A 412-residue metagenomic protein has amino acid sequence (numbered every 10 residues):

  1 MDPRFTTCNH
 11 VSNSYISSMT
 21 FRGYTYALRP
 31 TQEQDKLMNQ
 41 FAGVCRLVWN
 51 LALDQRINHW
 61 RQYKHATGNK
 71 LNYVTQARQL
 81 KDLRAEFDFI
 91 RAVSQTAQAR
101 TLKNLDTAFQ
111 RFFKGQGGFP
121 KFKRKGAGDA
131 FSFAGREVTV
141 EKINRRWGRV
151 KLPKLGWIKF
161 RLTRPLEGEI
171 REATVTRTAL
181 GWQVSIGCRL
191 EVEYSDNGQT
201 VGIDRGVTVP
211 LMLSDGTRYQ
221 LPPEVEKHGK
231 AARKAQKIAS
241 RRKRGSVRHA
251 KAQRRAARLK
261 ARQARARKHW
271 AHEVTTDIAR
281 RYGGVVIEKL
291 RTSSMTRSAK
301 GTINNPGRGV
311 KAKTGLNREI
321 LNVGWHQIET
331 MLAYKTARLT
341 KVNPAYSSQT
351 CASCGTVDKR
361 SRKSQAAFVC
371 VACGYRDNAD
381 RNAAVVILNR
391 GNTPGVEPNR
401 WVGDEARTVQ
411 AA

Functional and structural regions predicted by a protein language model:
D2-Q98: Gly/serine-rich nucleotide phosphate-binding loop at the start of the catalytic core of nucleotide/ADP-ribose-handling
F5, V11, P30, Q79 (+7 more regions): Positively charged, low-complexity intrinsically disordered regions
C8, Y15-S17, K125, R136 (+2 more regions): Intrinsically disordered, low-complexity serine/threonine-rich segments
F21-T25, Q32, K36, L47 (+3 more regions): Positively charged, helix-rich recognition surfaces that bind polyanionic ligands
A52, R100-F112, R381-G391: Stable alpha-helical structural segments in soluble proteins, enriched in small hydrophobic residues
L53-W60, F109, F113-P120, L190 (+2 more regions): Long, hydrophobic, amphipathic alpha-helical segments used as structural scaffolds
L71-T176, K300-G301, A312-R318, N322: Acidic carboxylate diad motif detector
